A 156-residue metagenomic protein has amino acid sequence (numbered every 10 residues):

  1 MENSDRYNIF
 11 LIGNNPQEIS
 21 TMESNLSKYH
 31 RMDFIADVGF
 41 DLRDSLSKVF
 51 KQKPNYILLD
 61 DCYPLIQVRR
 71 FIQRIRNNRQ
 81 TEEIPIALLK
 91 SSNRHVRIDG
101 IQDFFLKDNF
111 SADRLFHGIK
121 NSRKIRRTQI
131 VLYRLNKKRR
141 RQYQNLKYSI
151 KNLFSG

Functional and structural regions predicted by a protein language model:
S4, I12-D37: Two-component/phosphorelay signaling modules centered on CheY-like receiver
Y7: Nucleotide donor/acceptor-binding cores
I19-S20, D41-S45, F50-N77, K90-S92: Conserved phosphotransfer microenvironments
M32, K53-N55, R79-P85: His-Asp phosphorelay/catalytic-motif detector in bacterial-type signaling
D37-V38, P85-K90: Short, hydrophobic beta-strand segments that form beta-sheet elements in well-ordered domains
R70, L89-N109, D113: Alpha4 helix (beta4-alpha4-beta5 surface) of REC/receiver domains from two-component response regulators
I101, A112-R127: Receiver (REC) domain switch/output surface
K124, I130-G156: C-terminal output/effector regions of signal-responsive regulators
